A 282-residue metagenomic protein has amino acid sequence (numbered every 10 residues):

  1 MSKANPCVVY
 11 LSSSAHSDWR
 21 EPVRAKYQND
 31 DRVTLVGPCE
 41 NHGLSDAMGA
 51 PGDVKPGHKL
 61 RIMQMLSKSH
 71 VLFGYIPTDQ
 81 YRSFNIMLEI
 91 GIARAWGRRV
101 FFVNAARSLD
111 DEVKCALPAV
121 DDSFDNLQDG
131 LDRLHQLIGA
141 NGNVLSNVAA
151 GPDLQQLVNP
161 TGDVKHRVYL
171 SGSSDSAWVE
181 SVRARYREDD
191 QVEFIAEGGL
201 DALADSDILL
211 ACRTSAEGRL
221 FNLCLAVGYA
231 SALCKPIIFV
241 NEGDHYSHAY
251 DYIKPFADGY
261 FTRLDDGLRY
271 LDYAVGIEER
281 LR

Functional and structural regions predicted by a protein language model:
M1-R282: Conserved catalytic or regulatory cores that recognize and/or transform ribose-phosphate-containing ligands
